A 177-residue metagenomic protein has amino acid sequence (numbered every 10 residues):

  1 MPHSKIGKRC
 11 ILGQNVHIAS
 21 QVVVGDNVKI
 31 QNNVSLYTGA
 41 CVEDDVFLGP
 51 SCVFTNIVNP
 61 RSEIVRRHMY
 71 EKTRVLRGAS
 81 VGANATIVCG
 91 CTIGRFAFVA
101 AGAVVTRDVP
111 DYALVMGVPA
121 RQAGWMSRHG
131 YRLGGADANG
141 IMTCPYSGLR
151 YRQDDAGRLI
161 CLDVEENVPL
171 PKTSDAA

Functional and structural regions predicted by a protein language model:
M1-M116, A120-Q122: Structural signal for interior beta-strand "rungs" in well-ordered beta-sheet cores of soluble enzyme domains
H17, V53-V88, V118-A177: C-terminal segments of enzyme domains that contribute to small-molecule binding surfaces
